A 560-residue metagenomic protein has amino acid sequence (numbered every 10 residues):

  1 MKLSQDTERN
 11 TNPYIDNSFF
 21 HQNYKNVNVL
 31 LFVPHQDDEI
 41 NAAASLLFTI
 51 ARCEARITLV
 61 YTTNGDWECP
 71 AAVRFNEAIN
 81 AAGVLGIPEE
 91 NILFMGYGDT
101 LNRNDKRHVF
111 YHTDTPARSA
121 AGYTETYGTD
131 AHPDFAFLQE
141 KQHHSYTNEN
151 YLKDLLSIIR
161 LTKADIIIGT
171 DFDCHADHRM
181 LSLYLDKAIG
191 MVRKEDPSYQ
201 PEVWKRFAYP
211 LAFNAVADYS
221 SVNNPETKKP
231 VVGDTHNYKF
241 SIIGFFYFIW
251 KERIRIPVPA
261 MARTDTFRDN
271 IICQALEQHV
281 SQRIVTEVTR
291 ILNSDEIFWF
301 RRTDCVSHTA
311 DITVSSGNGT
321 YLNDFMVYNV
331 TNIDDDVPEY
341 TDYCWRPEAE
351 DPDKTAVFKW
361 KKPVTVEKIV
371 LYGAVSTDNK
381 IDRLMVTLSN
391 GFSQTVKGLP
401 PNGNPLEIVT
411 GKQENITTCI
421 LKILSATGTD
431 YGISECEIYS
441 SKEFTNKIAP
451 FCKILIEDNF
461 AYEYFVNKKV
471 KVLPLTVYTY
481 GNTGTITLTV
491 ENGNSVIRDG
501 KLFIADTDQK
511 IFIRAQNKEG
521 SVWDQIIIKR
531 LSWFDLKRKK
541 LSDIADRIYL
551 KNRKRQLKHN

Functional and structural regions predicted by a protein language model:
K2-S198: Active-site beta-strand->loop->alpha-helix modules in alpha/beta enzyme cores, enriched in Gly/His/Asp(Glu)
D6-I15, N104-Y111, Y123-Q142, D154-S157 (+2 more regions): C-terminal accessory domains and tails appended to enzymatic cores
F300-V366, A374-I381, E435-A449: Disordered, acidic Ser/Thr/Pro-rich linker "stalks" and the adjacent N-terminal cap of the next globular domain
E350-P352, V364, V375-F444: Trp- and acidic/polar-enriched beta-sheet ligand-binding modules for extracellular glycan and matrix recognition
P450-G484, L541-D546: Solvent-exposed, low-complexity, repeat-rich "mucin-like" stalks and linkers
G481-G493: Change to "...patches in solvent-exposed regions of secreted, membrane-anchored, or virion-exposed structural
I497-T507, F512: Extracellular/luminal low-complexity segments enriched in Ser/Thr/Pro
V522-R530: Edge beta-strands of extracellular beta-sandwich domains
